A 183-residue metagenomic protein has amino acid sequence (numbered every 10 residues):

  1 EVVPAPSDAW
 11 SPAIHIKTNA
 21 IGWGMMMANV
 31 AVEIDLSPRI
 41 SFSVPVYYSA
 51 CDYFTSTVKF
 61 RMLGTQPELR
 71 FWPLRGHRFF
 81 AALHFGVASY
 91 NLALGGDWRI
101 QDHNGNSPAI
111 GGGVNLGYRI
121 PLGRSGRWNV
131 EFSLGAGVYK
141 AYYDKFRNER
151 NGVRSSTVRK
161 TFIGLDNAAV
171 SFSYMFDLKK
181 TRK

Functional and structural regions predicted by a protein language model:
E1-F60, S173-K183: Short glycine/proline- and aromatic-enriched beta-strand/turn motifs that initiate or cap beta-hairpins
W10-I14, G24-A28, K59-T65, N106-G112 (+1 more regions): Residues that define the transmembrane beta-barrel architecture of outer-membrane proteins
P12-H15, A50-D52, G96-D102, N151-T157: Extracytoplasmic loops and strand-loop junctions of Gram-negative outer membrane beta-barrel proteins
I34-F132: Gram-negative (and chloroplast) outer-membrane scaffold detector with strong preference for beta-barrel transmembrane
Y53-S56, Y90-L94, K140-R147, T181-K183: Outer-membrane beta-barrel proteins
R70-W72, F162-K183: Outer-membrane beta-barrel "beta-signal"
H103-P108, G113-R119, S125, Y142 (+1 more regions): Transmembrane beta-strand segments of outer-membrane beta-barrel domains in Gram-negative and organellar OMPs
S133-Y139: Hydrophobic alpha-helical segments that form the core of small-molecule binding pockets and/or dimer interfaces
